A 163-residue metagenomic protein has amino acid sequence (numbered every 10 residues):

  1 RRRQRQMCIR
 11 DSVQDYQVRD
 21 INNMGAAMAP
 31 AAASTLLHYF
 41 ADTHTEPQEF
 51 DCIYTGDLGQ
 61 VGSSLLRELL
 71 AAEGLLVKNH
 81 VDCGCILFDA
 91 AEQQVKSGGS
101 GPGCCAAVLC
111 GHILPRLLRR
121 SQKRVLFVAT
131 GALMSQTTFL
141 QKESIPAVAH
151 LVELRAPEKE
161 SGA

Functional and structural regions predicted by a protein language model:
R1-I9: Single conserved hydrophobic/aromatic residue that forms the stacking wall/gate of nucleotide- or nucleobase-binding
Q4, E46-E49, K123-R124: Short acidic capping loops at alpha-helix termini that bridge into adjacent secondary structure
M7, T35, T43-T45, T55 (+2 more regions): Residue-identity detector for threonine
R10-A31, T35, Y39, C52 (+1 more regions): Active-site rim beta-loop-alpha module in soluble metabolic enzymes
D15-Y16, E46, E92-Q93: A short alpha-helix capping/helix-coil boundary motif
G25-A29, D51-A163: Claisen-condensing/thiolase-fold acyl-transfer catalytic domains that form or cleave C-C bonds in fatty acid
T35-E49, E73, R116-L117: Phosphate/pyrophosphate-binding loops at sites that engage ATP/ADP/AMP, CoA/4′-phosphopantetheine, polyphosphate
